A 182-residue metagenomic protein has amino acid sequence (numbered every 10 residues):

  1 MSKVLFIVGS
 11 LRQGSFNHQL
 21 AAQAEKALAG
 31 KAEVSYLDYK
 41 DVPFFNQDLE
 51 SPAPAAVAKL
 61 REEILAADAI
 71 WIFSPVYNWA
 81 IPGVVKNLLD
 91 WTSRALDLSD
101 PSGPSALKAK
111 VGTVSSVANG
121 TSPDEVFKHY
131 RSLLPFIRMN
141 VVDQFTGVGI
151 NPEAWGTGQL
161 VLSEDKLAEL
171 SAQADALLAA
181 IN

Functional and structural regions predicted by a protein language model:
S2-K31: N-terminal beta1-alpha1 ligand-phosphate binding loop
L5, N140-N182: Glycine-rich phosphate/pyrophosphate-binding loop and the adjoining helix
A29-S35, M139: A generic structural motif
S35-D38, D143: A structural preference for short, hydrophobic beta-strand core positions in alpha/beta folds
Y39-A55, A154-Q159: N-terminal beta-loop-helix "entrance" segment that forms/cooperates in small-molecule cofactor or anionic ligand
A53-I137: Helix-loop-strand module that forms the ligand-binding subsite of alpha/beta enzymes
